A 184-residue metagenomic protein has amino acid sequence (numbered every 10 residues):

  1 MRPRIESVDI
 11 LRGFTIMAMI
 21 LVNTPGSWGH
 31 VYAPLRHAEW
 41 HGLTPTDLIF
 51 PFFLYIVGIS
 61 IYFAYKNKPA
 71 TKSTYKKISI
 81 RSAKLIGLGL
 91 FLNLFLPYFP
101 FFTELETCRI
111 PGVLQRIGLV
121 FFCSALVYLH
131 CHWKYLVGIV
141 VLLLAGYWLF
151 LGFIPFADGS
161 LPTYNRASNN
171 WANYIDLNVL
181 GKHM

Functional and structural regions predicted by a protein language model:
M1-A70, T74: N-terminal signal-anchor module of multipass membrane proteins
R4-S7, V113, N165: Hydrophobic alpha-helical scaffolding
F14-P25, R81-L88, F101-E104, P162-R166: Phosphate-binding glycine-rich loops and adjacent basic patches that engage nucleotide phosphates, nucleic-acid
M19, H30, L96, C123 (+1 more regions): Active-site-proximal flexible loops/turns
P25-T44, L96-I110, P162-Y174, N178-M184: Membrane-interface interhelical loops and short amphipathic "cap" helices that link adjacent transmembrane segments
D47-P51, N67-N93, P97-Y147: Transmembrane alpha-helical segments and their boundary/interface "anchor" motifs in multi-pass integral membrane
W133-M184: Long hydrophobic alpha-helical segments that form multi-pass transmembrane helix bundles in integral membrane proteins
